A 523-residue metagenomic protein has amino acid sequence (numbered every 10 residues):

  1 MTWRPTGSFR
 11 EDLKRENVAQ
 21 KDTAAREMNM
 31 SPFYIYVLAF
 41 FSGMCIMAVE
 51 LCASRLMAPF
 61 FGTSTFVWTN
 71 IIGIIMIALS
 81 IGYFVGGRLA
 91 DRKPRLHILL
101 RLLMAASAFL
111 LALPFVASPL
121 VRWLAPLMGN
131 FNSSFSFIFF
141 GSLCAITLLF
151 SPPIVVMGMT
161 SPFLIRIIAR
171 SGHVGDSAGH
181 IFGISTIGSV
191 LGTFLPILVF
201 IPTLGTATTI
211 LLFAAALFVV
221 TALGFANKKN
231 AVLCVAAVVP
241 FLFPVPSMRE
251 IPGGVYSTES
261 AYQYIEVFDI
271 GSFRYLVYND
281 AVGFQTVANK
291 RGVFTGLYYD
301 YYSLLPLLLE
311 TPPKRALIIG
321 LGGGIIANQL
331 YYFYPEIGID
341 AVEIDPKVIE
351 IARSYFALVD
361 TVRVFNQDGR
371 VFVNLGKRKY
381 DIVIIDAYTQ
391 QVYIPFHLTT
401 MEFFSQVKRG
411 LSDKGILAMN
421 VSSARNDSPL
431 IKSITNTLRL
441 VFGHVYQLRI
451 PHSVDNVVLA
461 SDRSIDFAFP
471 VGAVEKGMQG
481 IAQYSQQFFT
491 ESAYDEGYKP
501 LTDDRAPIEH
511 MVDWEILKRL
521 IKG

Functional and structural regions predicted by a protein language model:
T2-T258, E266-S272, D280-T286, G296 (+9 more regions): Alpha-helical transmembrane segments of multi-pass membrane proteins
K21, V37, F84, N279 (+8 more regions): Compositionally biased, intrinsically disordered low-complexity regions enriched in proline and serine
A261: Active-site cores of enzymes that catalyze phosphoryl transfer or operate on phosphate-rich substrates
A288-D300: Conserved SAM-binding loop and adjacent beta-strand
R463-G523: SAM/dcSAM-binding transferase cores
